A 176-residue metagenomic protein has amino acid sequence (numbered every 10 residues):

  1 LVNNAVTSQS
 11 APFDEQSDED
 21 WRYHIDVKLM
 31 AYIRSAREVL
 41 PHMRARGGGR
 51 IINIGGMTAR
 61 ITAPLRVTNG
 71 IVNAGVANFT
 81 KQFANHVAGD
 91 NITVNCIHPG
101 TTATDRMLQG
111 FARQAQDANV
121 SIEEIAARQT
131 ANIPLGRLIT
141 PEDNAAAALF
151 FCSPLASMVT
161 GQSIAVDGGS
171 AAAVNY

Functional and structural regions predicted by a protein language model:
P12-F13, D20-I25, I51, Q129: Substrate-binding pocket helix/loop in short-chain dehydrogenase/reductase
F13-D14, I61-V67, G89-D90, G136 (+1 more regions): Active-site loop immediately N-terminal to the catalytic Tyr-X3-Lys motif of short-chain dehydrogenase/reductase
Q16, T62-I71, Q82, G110: Active-site loop-to-helix junction immediately N-terminal to the catalytic Tyr of the SDR YXXXK motif in Rossmann-fold
A36, V72, T80: Active-site helix of classical SDR
P41, N85-H86, S157: Alpha-helical segment proximal to the catalytic Tyr-Lys
I61, R137, A148-L149, T160-Y176: Short C-terminal tail/terminal secondary-structure segment of NAD(P)H-dependent dehydrogenase/reductase domains
A88, T93, V159-G161: Short, small/polar-rich loop/turn modules that mediate ligand/substrate recognition or access, typified
